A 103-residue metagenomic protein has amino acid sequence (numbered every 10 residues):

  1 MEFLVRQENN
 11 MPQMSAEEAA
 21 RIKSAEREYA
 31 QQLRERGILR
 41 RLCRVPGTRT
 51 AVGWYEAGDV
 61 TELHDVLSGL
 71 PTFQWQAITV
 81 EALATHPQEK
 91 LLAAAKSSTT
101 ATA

Functional and structural regions predicted by a protein language model:
M1-A103: Conserved, structured core segments of small domains
